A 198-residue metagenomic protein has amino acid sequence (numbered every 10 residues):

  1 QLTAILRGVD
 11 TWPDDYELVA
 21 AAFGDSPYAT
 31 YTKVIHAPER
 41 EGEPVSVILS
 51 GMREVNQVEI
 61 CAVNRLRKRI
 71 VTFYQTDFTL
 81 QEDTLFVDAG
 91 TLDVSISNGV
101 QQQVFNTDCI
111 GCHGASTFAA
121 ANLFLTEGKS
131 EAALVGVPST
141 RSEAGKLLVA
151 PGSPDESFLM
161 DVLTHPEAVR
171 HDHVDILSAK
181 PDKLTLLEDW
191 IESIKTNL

Functional and structural regions predicted by a protein language model:
Q1-V45, G51-L198: Aromatic- and Gly/Pro-enriched helix-to-coil junctions and flexible linker segments
